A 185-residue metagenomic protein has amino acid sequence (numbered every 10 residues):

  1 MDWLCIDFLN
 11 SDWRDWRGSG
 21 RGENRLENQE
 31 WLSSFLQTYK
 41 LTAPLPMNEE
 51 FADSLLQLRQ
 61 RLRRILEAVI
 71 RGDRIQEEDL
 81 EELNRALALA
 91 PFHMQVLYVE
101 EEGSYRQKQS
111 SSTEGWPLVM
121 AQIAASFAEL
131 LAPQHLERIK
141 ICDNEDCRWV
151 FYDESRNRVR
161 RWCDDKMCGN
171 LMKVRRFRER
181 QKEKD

Functional and structural regions predicted by a protein language model:
M1-I141, R148: Short helix-coil boundary/hinge micro-motifs
L118, Q122-R178, K182-D185: BZIP DNA-binding basic region
